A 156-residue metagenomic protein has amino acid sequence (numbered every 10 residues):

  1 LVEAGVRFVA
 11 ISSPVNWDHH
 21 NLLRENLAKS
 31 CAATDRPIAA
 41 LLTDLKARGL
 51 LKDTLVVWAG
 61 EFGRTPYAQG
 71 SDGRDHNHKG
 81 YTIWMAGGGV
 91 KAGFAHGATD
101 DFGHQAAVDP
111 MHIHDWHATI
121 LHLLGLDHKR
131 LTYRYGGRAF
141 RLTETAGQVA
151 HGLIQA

Functional and structural regions predicted by a protein language model:
V2-A156: Ligand-binding pockets and gating/stacking loops
